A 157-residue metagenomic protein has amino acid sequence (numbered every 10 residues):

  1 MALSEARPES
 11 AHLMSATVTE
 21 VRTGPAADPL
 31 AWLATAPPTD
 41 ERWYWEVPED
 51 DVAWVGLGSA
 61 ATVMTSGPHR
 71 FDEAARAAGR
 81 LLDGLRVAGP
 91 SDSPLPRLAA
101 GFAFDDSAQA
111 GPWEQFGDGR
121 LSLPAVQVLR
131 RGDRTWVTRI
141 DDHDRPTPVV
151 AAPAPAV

Functional and structural regions predicted by a protein language model:
M1-V157: Signature of the chorismate-utilizing enzyme
